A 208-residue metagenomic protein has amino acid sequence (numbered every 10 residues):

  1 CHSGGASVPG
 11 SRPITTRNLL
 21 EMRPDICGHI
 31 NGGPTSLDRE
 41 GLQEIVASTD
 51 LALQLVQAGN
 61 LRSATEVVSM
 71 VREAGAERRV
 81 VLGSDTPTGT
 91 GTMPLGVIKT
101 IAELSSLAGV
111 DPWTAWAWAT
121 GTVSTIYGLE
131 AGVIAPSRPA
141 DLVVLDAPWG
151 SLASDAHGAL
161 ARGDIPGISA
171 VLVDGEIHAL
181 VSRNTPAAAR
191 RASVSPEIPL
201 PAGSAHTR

Functional and structural regions predicted by a protein language model:
C1-G91, A108: Active-site core of metal-dependent hydrolases
G10-P13, T65, S124, A156 (+1 more regions): Short Asp/Glu-rich motifs
R39-E40, L61, T65, P94-I98 (+3 more regions): Electropositive phosphate-/nucleotide-binding environments in soluble metabolic enzymes
S69-P148: His/Asp/Glu-enriched, well-ordered alpha-helical/loop segment that forms or immediately abuts the divalent-metal
A140-V194: C-terminal cap of metal-dependent C-N hydrolases
R191-R208: Long, low-complexity intrinsically disordered regions
